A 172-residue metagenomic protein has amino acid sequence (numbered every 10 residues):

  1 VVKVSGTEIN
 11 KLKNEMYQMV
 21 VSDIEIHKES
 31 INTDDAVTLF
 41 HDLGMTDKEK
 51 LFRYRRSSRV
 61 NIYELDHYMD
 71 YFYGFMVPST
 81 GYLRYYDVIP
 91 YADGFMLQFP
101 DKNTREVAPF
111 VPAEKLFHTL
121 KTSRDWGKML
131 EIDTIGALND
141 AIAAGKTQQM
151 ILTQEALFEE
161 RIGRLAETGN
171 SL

Functional and structural regions predicted by a protein language model:
V1-L165, N170-S171: Auxiliary tRNA-acceptor-end handling modules of aminoacyl-tRNA synthetases
